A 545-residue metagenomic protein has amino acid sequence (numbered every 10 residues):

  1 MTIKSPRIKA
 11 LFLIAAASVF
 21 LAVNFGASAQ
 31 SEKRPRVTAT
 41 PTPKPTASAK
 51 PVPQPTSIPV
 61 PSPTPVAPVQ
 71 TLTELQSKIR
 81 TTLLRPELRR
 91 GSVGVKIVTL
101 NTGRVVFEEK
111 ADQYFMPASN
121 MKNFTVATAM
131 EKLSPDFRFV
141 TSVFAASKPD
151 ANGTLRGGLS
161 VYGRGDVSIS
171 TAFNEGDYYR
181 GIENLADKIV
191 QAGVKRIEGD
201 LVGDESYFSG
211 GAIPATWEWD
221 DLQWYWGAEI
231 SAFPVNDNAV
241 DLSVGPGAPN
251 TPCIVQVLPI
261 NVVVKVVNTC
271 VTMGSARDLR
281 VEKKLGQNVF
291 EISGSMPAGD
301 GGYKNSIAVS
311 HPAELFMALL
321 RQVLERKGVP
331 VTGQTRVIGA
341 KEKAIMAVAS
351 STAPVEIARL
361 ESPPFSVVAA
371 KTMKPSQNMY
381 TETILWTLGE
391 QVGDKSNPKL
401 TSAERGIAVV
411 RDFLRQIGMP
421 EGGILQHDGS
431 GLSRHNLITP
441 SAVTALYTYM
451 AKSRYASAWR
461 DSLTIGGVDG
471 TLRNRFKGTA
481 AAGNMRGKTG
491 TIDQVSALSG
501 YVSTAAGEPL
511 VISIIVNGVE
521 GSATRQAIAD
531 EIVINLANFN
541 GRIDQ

Functional and structural regions predicted by a protein language model:
T2-L13: Bacterial N-terminal signal peptides that target proteins for export
L13-V23: Bacterial N-terminal signal peptides
F25-A29: Sec/Tat signal peptide C-region and signal peptidase I cleavage site
Q30-P86, E131-E421, I528, N538-R542: Conserved serine DD-peptidase/penicillin-binding transpeptidase domain and beta-lactam-recognizing active-site
R85-E109, R336-V337: A short, well-structured edge-of-sheet supersecondary motif
S92, V106-E108, R180, P375 (+1 more regions): Small-residue-rich helix-loop
G103, K122-A129, L201, F233 (+5 more regions): Residue-level preference for non-acidic, small/hydrophobic
E108-T128: Short active-site loop at a secondary-structure junction that contains or immediately precedes the catalytic residue(s)
